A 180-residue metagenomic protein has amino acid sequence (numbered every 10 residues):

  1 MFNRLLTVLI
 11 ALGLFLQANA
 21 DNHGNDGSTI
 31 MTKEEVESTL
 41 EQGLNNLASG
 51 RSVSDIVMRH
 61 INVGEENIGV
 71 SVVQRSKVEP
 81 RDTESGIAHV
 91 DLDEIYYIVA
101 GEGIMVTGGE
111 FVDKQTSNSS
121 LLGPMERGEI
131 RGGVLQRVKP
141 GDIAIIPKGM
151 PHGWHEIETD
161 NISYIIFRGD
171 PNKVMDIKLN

Functional and structural regions predicted by a protein language model:
M1-L6: Bacterial N-terminal signal peptides that target proteins for export
T7-Q17: Bacterial N-terminal signal peptides
N19-V90, L179-N180: A short, N-terminal "cap"/entry segment at the start of jelly-roll beta-barrel domains of the cupin/DSBH fold
Q74, V99-E102, T107-F111, M150 (+2 more regions): A mature extracytoplasmic/lumenal domain signature
V90-M105, G109, S119-E129: Short, conserved beta-strand element in jelly-roll/cupin
L92, G132-G133, P140: Short, solvent-exposed loop/turn positions at domain surfaces that link secondary-structure elements or cap domain
R137-I157: Conserved metal-binding segment of the jelly-roll/cupin
T159-I177: A short hydrophobic beta-strand segment most commonly corresponding to one strand of the jelly-roll/cupin
